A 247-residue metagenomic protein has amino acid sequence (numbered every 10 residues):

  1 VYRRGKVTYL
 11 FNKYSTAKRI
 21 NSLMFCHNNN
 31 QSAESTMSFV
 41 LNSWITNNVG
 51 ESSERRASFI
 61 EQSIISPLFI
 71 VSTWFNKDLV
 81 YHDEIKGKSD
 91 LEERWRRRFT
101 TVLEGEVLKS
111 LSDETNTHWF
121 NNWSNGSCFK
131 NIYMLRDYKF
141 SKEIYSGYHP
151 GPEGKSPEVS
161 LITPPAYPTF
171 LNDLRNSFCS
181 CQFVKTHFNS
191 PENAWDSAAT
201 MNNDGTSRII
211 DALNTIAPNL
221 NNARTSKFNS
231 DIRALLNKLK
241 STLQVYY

Functional and structural regions predicted by a protein language model:
R3-L23, N29-Y246: Conserved GTPase G-domain substructure that encodes guanine base recognition and part of the catalytic core, centered
